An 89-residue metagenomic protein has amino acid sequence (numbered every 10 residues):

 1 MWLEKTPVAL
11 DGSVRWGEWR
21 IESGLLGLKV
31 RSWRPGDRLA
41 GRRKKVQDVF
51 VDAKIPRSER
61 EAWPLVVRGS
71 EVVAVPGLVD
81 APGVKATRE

Functional and structural regions predicted by a protein language model:
M1-E89: AMP-forming adenylation/ATP pyrophosphatase catalytic core
